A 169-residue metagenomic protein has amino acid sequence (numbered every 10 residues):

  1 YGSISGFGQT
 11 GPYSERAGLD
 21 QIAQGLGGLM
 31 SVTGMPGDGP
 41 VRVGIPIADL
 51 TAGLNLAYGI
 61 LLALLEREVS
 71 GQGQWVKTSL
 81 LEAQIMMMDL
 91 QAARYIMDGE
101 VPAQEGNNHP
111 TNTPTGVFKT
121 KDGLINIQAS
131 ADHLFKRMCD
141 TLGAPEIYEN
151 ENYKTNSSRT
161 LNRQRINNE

Functional and structural regions predicted by a protein language model:
G2-S130, K136: Active-site-adjacent "lid/gating" segments in soluble enzymes
T113-E169: Aromatic-enriched alpha-helical interface/lid elements that frame and gate functional surfaces
